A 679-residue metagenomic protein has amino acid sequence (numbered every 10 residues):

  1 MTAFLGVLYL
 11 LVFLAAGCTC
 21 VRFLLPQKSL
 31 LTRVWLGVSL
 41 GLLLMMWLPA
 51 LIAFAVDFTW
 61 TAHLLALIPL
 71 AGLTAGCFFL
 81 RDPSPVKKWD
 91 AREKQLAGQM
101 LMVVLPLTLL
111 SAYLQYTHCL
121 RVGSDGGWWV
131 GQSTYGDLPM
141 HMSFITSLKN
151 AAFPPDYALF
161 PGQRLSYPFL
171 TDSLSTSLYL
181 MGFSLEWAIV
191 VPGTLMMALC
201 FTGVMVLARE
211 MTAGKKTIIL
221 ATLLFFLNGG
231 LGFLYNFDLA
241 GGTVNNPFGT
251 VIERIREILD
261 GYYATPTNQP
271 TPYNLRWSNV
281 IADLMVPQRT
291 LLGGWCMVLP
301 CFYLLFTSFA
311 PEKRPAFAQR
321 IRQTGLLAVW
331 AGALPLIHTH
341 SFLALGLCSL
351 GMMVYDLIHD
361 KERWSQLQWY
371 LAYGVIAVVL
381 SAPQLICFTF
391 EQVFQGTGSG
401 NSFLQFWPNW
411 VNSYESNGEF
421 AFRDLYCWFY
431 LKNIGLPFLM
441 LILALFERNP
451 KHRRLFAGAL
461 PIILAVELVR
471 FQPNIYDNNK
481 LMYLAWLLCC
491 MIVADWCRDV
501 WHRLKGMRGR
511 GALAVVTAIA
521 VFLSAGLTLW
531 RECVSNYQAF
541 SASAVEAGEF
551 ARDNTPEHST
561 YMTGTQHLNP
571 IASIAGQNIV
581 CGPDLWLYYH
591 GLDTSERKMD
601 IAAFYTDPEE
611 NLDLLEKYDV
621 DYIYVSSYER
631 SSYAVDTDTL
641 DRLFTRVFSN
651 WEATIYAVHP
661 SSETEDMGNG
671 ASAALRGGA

Functional and structural regions predicted by a protein language model:
M1-A97: Membrane-embedded, hydrophobic transmembrane alpha-helices
A53, A282-L284, Q323-H338, L350: Membrane-interface alpha helices of multi-pass inner-membrane proteins
T59-S124, K215-I219, I321, M667 (+1 more regions): Start-transfer (signal-anchor) and selected internal transmembrane alpha helices of multi-pass inner/ER membrane
L107-M297, T339, V534-Q538, T565: Active-site lumenal/periplasmic loops and adjacent helix-entry segments of GT-C-fold, multi-pass membrane
L110-Q115, L227, L231, I337 (+6 more regions): Transmembrane alpha-helical segments
T194-M197, L291, L343-C348, N474-H502: Hydrophobic/aromatic-rich transmembrane helices and adjacent perimembrane loops
M297-P311, C348-M353, L357, K432-R453 (+1 more regions): Hydrophobic, aromatic-rich transmembrane alpha-helices and their immediate juxtamembrane boundary segments
K505-A679: Extracytoplasmic
